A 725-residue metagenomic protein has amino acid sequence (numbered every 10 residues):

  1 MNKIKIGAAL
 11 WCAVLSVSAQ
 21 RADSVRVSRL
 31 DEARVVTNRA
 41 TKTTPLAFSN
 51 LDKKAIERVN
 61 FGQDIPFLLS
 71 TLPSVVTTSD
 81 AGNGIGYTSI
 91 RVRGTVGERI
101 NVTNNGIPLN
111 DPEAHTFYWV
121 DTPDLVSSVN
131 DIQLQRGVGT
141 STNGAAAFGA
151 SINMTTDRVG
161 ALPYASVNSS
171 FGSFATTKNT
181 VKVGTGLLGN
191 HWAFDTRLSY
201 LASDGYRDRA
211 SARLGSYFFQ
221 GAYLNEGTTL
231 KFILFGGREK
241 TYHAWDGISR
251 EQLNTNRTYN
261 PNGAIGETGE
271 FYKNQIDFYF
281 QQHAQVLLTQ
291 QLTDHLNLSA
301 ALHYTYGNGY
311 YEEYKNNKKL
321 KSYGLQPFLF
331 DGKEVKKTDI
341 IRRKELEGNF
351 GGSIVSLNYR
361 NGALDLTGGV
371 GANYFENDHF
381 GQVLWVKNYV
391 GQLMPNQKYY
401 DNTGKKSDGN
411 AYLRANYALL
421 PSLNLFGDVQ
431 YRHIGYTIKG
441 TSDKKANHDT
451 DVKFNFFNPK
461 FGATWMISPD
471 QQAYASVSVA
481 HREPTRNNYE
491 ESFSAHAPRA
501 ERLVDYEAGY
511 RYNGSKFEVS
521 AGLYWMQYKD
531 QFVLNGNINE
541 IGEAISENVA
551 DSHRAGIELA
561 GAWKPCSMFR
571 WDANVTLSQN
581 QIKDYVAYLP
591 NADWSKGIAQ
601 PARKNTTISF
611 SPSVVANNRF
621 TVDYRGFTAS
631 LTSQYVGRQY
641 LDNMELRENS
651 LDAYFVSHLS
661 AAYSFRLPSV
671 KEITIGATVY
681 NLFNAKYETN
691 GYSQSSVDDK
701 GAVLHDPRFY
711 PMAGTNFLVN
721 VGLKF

Functional and structural regions predicted by a protein language model:
Q20-R58, G97, E518, G522: Short, acidic, small-residue-rich periplasmic hinge/interaction motif at the N-terminus of Gram-negative outer-membrane
I65-L68, T88-R91, T103, W119-D124 (+3 more regions): N-terminal periplasmic accessory domains that precede and gate Gram-negative outer-membrane beta-barrel machines
P66-P108, N130: Extracytoplasmic beta-strand/coil segments of soluble accessory domains associated with Gram-negative outer-membrane
P108-R136, T155, Q252: Short acidic/polar hinge/loop motifs at secondary-structure boundaries that mediate gating or recognition
F171-A202, R207-A244, I276-Y279, A284-D294 (+1 more regions): Transmembrane beta-barrel wall of Gram-negative outer-membrane proteins
Q291, N297-H303, M466, Q472-S478 (+4 more regions): Membrane-embedded beta-barrel scaffold of Gram-negative outer-membrane proteins
W525-Q527, E547-N643: Gram-negative outer-membrane beta-barrel transporters
C566, W571, Q581, Q634-L641 (+1 more regions): C-terminal beta-signal and adjacent terminal beta-strands/loops of Gram-negative outer-membrane beta-barrel proteins
